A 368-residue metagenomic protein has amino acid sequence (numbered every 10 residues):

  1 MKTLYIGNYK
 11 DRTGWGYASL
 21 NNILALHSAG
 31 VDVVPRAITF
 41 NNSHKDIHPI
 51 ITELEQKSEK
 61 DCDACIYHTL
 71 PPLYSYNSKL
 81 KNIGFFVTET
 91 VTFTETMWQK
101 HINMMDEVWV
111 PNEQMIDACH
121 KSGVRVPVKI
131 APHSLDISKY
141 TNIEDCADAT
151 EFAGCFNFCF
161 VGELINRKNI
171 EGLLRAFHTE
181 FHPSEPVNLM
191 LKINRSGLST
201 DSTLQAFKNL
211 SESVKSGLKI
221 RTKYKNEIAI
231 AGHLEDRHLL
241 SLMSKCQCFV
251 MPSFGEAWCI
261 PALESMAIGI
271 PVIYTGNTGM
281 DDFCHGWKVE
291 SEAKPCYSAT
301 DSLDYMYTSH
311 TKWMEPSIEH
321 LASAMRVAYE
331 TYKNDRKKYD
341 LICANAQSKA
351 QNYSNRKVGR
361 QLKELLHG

Functional and structural regions predicted by a protein language model:
M1-A64, N188, R356-R360: N-terminal pre-catalytic "stem/leader" segment of glycosyltransferase-like enzymes
L4, T150-K168, L174-F177, L189-L191: Conserved donor-binding/catalytic core segment of Leloir-type glycosyltransferases
L4-I6, A37-S122, H238: Extended catalytic core of nucleotide-activated donor transferases of GT-like folds
T200-L240: Nucleotide-activated donor-binding/catalytic signature segment of Leloir-type glycosyltransferases, i.e., the conserved
S241-A257, A267-P271: Acidic donor-binding loop of glycosyltransferase active sites
P271-Y274, K288: Short hydrophobic beta-strand element within catalytic cores of glycosyltransferases and related nucleotide-activated
D281-A328: Change "using UDP/GDP/dTDP sugars" to "using nucleotide sugars
H320, V327, K337-N352: A short, well-ordered alpha-helix in the C-terminal region of glycosyltransferases
